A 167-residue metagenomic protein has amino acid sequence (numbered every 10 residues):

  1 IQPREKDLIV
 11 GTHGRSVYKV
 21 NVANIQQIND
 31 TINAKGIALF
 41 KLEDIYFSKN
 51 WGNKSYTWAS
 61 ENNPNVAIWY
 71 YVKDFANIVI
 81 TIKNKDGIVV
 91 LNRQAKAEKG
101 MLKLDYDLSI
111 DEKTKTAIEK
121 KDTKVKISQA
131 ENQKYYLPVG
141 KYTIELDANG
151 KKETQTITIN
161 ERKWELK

Functional and structural regions predicted by a protein language model:
I1-T31: Repeat-solenoid scaffold signature
S16, E112-K115, A148-Q155: Short acidic/polar inter-strand loop motif in beta-rich domains
I25-A59: Short, compositionally biased P/S/T/A/G/V-rich stretches that sit at domain boundaries
K49-V79, K83, K103: Contiguous beta-strand segments within globular domains
K83-V89, N149: Change "in extracellular beta-sheet-rich domains … of secreted and cell-surface proteins" to "in beta-sheet-rich domains
V89-Y135: Glycine-centered tight-turn motifs at strand-turn-strand junctions
L146-K167: C-terminal tail/sorting-segment detector
